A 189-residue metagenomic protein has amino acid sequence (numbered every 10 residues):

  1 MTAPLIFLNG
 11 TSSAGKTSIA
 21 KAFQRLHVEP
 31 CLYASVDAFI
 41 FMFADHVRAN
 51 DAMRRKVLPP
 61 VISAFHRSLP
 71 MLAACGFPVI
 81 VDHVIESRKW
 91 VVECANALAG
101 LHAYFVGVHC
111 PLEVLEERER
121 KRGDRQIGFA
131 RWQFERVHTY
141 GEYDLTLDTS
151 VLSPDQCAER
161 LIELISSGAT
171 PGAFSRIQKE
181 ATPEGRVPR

Functional and structural regions predicted by a protein language model:
T2-L5, F77: Pre-Walker A (Motif I) flank of P-loop NTPase domains
L8: Hydrophobic anchor at the beta1->P-loop junction of P-loop NTPases
T11: P-loop (Walker A) phosphate-binding loop of NTP-binding proteins
A14: ATP-binding Walker
T17: Walker A/P-loop
K21-P70: Conserved substrate/cofactor phosphate-moiety recognition/catalytic segment in nucleotide-dependent phosphotransferases
A99-R118, L147: Conserved phosphate-donor/acceptor-positioning beta-strand/loop module used by diverse small-molecule
E117-E163, S167-G185: Small-molecule kinase domains that catalyze NTP-dependent phosphoryl transfer to phosphate-bearing small molecules
